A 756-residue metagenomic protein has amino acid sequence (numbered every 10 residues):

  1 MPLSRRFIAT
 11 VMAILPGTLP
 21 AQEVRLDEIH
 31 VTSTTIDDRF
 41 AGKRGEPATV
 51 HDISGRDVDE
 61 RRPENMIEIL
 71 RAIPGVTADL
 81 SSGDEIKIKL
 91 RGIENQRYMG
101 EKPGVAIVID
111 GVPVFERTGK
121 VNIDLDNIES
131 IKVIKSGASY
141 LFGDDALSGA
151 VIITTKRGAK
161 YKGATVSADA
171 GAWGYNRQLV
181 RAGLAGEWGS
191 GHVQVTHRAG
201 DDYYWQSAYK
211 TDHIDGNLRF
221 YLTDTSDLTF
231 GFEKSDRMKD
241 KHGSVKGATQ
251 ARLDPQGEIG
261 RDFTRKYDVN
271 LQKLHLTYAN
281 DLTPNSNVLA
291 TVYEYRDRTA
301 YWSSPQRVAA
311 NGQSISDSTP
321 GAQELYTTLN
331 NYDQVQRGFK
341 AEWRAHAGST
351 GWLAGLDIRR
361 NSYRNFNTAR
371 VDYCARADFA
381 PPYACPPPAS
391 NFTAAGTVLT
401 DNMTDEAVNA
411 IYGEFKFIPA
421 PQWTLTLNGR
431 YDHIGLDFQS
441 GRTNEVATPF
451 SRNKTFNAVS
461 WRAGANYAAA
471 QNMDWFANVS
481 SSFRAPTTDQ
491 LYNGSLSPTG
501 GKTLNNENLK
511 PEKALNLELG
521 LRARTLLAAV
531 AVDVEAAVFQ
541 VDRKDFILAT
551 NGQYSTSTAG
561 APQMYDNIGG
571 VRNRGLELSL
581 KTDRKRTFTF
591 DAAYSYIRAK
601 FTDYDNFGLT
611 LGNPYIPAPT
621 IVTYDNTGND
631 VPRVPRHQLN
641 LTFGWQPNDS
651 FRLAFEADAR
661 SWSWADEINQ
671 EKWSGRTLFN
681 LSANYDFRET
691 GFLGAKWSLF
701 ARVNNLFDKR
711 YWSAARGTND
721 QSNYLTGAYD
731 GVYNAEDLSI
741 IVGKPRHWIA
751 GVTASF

Functional and structural regions predicted by a protein language model:
D27-R61, I86-I88, V105, D215: N-terminal periplasmic "start-of-domain" segments of outer-membrane beta-barrel proteins
M66-I69, I88-K89, V105-V108, V121 (+3 more regions): N-terminal periplasmic accessory domains that precede and gate Gram-negative outer-membrane beta-barrel machines
V105, D110-G137, G216: Short acidic/polar hinge/loop motifs at secondary-structure boundaries that mediate gating or recognition
G163, A170-A199, Y204-H242, T264-N287 (+5 more regions): Transmembrane beta-barrel wall of Gram-negative outer-membrane proteins
V180, G189, N287-P305, A468 (+6 more regions): Membrane-embedded beta-barrel scaffold of Gram-negative outer-membrane proteins
Y221, F415, A477, P511 (+3 more regions): Conserved C-terminal beta-signal and adjacent last beta-strands/turns of outer-membrane beta-barrel proteins
S244, T249-R252, S362-R364, A369 (+9 more regions): Surface-exposed extracellular loop regions of Gram-negative outer-membrane beta-barrel proteins, predominantly
I418-L425, A531-R543, P562-E667, S755: Gram-negative outer-membrane beta-barrel transporters
